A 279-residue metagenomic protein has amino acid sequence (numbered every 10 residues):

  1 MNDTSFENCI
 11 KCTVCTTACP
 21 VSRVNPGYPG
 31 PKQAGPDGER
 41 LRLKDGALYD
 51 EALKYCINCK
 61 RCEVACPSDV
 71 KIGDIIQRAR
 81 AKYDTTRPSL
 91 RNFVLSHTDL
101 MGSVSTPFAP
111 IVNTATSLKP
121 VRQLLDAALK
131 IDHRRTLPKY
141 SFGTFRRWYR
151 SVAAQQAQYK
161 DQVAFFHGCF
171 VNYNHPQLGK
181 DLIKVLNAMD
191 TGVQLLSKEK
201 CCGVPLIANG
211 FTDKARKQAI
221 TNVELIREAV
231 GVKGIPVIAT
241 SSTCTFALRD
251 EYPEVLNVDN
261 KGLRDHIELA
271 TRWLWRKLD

Functional and structural regions predicted by a protein language model:
M1, A47-L48, F166-G168: A short, structure-level motif marking secondary-structure boundaries and short turns
D3-S22, L48-V70, G102: Cysteine-centered iron-sulfur cluster-binding motifs in ferredoxin-type domains/subunits of redox enzymes
T4, L41, D50-E51, F170-V171 (+1 more regions): A generic structural signal for short
N8, D45, Y55, H175 (+1 more regions): Charged, low-complexity surface patches
T16-A18, N25-G27, N174: Short N-terminal binding/cap micro-motifs at the start of the first secondary-structure element
V21-A52, D69-S96: Non-heme iron-sulfur electron-transfer modules
I72-D279: Iron-sulfur cluster-binding electron-transfer modules in prokaryotic oxidoreductases
